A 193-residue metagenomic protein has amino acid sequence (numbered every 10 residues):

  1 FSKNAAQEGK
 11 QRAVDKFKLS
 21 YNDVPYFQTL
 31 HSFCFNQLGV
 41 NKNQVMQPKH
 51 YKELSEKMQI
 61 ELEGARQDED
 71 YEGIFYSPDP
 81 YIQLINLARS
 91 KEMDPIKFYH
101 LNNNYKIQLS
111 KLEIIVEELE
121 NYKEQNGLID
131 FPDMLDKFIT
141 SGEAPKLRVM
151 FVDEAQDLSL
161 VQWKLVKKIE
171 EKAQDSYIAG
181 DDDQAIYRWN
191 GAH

Functional and structural regions predicted by a protein language model:
F1-N43: P-loop NTPase Walker
K3-Q7, Q156-H193: Conserved helicase motor core of SF1/SF2 NTP-dependent helicases
G9-A13, Q37-N41, F138, Q162 (+2 more regions): Short, flexible helix/strand-to-coil boundary loops that buttress conserved ligand/catalytic motifs in alpha/beta
Y21-V24, K146, A173: A generic structural signal for alpha->beta connector loops
Y21-V24, T29, N43-E53, K106-E120 (+1 more regions): SF2 helicase/translocase NTPase motor core, specifically the RecA-like lobe 1 inter-motif segment between Walker
C34, Q44-Y71, A173-A185: Conserved phosphoryl-transfer catalytic core
N41-K42, M150, H193: A generic "structured core" feature
R66-F151, L160-L165, I178, R188: Accessory N-terminal region flanking or inserted into the helicase ATPase core in nucleic-acid motor proteins
